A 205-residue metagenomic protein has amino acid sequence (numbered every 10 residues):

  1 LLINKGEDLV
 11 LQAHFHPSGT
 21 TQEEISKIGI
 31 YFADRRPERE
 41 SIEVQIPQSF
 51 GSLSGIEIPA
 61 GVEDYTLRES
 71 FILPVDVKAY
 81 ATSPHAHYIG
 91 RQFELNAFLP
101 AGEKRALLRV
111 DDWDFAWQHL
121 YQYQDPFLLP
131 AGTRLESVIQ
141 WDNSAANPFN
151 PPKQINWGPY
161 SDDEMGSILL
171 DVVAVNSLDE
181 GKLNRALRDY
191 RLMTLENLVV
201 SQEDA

Functional and structural regions predicted by a protein language model:
L1-L178: His-enriched metal-coordination microenvironments in redox/metal-binding proteins
L169-A205: Extracellular/periplasmic ectodomains of large secreted or surface enzymes and adhesion receptors
